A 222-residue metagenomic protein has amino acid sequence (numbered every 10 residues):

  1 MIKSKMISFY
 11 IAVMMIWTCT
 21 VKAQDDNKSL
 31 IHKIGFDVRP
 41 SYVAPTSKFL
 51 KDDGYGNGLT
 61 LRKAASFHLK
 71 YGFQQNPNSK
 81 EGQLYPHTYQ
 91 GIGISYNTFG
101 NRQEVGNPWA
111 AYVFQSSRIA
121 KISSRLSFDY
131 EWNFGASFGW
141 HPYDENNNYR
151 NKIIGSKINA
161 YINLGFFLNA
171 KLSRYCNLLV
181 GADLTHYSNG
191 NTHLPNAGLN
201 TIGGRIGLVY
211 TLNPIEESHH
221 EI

Functional and structural regions predicted by a protein language model:
M1-F36, L126-F128, A170, R174-C176 (+2 more regions): Bacterial Sec-dependent N-terminal signal peptides
Q24-Q74, N213, I222: Short glycine/proline- and aromatic-enriched beta-strand/turn motifs that initiate or cap beta-hairpins
L30-H32, L61-F67, V105-A111, L126 (+3 more regions): Residues that define the transmembrane beta-barrel architecture of outer-membrane proteins
I34-V38, Q90-I92, Y130-F134, F166 (+2 more regions): Membrane-embedded beta-strand positions of outer-membrane beta-barrel proteins
V38-A44, F73-Q75, I94-G100, F134-P142 (+2 more regions): Transmembrane beta-strands of outer-membrane beta-barrel pores
A44, N78-K80, A170, R174-L178 (+1 more regions): Repeated loop/turn-to-beta-strand initiation elements of outer-membrane beta-barrel proteins
D53-N57, F99-R102, N148-I154, N189-N196: Extracellular loop and loop/strand-boundary signature of outer-membrane beta-barrel proteins
Y85-F138: Gram-negative (and chloroplast) outer-membrane scaffold detector with strong preference for beta-barrel transmembrane
